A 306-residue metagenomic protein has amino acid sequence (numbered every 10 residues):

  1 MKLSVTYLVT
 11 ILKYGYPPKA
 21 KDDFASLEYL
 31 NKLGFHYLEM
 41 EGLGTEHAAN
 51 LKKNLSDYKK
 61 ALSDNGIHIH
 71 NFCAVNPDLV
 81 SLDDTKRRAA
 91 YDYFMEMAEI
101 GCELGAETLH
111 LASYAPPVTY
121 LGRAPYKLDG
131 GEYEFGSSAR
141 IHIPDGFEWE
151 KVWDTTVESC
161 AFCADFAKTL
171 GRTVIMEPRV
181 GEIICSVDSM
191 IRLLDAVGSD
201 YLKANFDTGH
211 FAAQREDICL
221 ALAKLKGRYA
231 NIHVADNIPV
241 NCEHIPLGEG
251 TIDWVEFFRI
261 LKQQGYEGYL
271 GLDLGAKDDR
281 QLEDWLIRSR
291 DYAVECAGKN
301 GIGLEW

Functional and structural regions predicted by a protein language model:
M1-T108, V118-T119, K151-V157, A161 (+6 more regions): N-terminal pre-domain/capping segments
L3, I11, A20, Y37-L38 (+3 more regions): Acidic/histidine-rich catalytic cores of soluble enzymes
V9-I11, G42-G44, V75-D78, S113-P117 (+4 more regions): Active-site-proximal loop/turn and secondary-structure-junction residues that shape catalytic pockets, frequently
I67, A106, R172, Q264-G268: A short helix->loop->beta-strand "cap" motif at the edges of active sites that frequently abuts
E103-G122, H142, L170-M176: Active-site groove signature of glycoside hydrolases
P117-S138: Aromatic- and acidic-residue-enriched segments that line the glycan-binding/catalytic groove of carbohydrate-active
I252-Q263: A short, acidic, amphipathic alpha-helical segment used as a generic capping/interface helix at domain edges
Y269-K277: Short acidic/histidine-rich active-site segments
